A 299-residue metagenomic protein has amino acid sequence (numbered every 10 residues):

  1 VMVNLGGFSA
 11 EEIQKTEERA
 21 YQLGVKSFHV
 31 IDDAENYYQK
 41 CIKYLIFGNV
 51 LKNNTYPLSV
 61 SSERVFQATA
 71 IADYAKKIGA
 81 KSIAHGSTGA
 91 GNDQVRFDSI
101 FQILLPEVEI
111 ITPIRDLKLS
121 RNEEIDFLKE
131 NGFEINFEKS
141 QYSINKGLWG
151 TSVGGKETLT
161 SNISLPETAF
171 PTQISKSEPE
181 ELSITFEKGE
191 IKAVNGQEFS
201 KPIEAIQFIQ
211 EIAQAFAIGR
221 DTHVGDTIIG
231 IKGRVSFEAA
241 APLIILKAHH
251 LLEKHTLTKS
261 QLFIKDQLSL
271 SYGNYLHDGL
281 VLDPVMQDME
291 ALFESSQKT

Functional and structural regions predicted by a protein language model:
V1-T299: Nucleotide-activated chemistry modules centered on ATP-dependent adenylation/adenylyltransferase
